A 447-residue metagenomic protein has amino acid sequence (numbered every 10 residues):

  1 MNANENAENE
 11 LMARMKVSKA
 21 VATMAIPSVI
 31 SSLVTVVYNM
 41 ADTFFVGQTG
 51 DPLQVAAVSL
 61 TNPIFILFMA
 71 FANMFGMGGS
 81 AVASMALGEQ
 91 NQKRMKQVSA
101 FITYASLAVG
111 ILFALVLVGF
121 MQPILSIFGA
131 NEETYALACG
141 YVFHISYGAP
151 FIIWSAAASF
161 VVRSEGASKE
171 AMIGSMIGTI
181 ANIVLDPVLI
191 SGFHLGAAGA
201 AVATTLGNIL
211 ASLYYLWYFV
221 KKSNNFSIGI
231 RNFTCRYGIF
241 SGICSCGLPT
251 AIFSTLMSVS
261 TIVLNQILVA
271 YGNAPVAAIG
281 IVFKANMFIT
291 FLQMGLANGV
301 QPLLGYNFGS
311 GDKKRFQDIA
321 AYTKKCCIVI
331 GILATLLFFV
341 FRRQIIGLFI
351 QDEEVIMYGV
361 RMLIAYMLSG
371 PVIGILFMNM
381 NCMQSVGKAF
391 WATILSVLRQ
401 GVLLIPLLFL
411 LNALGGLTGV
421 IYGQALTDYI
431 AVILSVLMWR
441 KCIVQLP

Functional and structural regions predicted by a protein language model:
M1-A25, A83-P150, G192-L248, L304-S369 (+1 more regions): Short alpha-helical transmembrane segments in multi-pass integral membrane proteins
A13-F44, Q48-T49, P63-G78, V82 (+6 more regions): N-terminal transmembrane alpha-helices
T23-D42, H144, G178, G207-A211 (+2 more regions): Transmembrane helical elements of multi-pass membrane transporters/channels
V37-A56, L125-E132, V188-L195, T255-F288 (+3 more regions): Helix-terminus/linker motif at the lipid-water interface of multi-pass membrane proteins
V55-L115, I152-A171, A278-V340, I373-L395: Small-residue-rich hydrophobic transmembrane alpha-helices
L67-A70, N182-P187, S212-L216, F288-F291 (+3 more regions): Hydrophobic transmembrane alpha-helices of multi-pass small-molecule transporters
L117, F160, D186, Y215-F219 (+6 more regions): Structural signal for membrane-spanning alpha-helices in multi-pass inner-membrane proteins, emphasizing helix cores
I145-R163, A171-T179, A200-L213, M294-A297 (+3 more regions): Short runs within selected transmembrane alpha-helices of multi-pass transporters and secretion channels
